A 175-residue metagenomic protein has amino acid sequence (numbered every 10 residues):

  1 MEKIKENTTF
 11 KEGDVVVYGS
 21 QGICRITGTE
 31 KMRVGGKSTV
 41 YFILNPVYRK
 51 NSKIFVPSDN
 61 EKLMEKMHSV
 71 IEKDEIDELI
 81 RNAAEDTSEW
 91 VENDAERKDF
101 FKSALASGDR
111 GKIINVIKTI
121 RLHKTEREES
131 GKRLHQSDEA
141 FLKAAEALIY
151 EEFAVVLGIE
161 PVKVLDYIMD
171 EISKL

Functional and structural regions predicted by a protein language model:
M1-M64: A positional/architectural concept
E61-L175: Charge/polar-rich, low-complexity and marginally structured segments
